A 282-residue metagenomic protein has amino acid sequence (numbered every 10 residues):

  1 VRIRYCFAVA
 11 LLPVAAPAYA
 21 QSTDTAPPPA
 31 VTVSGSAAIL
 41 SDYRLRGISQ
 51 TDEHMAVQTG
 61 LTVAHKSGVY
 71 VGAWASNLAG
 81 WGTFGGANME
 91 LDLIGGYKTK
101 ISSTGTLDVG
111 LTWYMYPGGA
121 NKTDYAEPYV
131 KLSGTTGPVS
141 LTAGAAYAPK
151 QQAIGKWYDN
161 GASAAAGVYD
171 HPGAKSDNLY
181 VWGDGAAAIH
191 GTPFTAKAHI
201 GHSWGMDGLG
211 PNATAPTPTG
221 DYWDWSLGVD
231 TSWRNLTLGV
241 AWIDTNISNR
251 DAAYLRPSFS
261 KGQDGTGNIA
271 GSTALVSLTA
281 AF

Functional and structural regions predicted by a protein language model:
V1-A30: Cleavable N-terminal export/targeting peptides
S22-A79: Short glycine/proline- and aromatic-enriched beta-strand/turn motifs that initiate or cap beta-hairpins
P27-G35, M55-V57, H65-V69, L91 (+9 more regions): Outer-envelope beta-barrel architecture signal
A37-S41, T59-H65, L93-Y97, L111 (+7 more regions): Residues on the lipid-exposed face of transmembrane beta-strands in outer-membrane beta-barrel proteins
I39-L45, A75-A79, T99, W113-P117 (+7 more regions): Transmembrane beta-strands of outer-membrane beta-barrel pores
L45-D52, G82-M89, G118-A126, A153-A162 (+3 more regions): Outer-membrane beta-barrel translocator domains and adjoining extracellular loop/strand segments of Gram-negative
Y125-T217, W242: Detector for outer-membrane/organellar transmembrane beta-barrel domains, recognizing the amphipathic beta-strand
T231-R234, G265-F282: Outer-membrane beta-barrel "beta-signal"
